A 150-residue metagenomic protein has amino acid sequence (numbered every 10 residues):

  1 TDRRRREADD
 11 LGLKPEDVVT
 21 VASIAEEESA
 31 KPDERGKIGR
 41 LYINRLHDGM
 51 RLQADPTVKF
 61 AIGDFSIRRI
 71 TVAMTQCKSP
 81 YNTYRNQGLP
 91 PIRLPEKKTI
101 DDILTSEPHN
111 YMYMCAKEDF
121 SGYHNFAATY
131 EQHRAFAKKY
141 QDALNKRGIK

Functional and structural regions predicted by a protein language model:
T1-K150: Bacterial extracytoplasmic/cell-wall-associated proteins, especially those involved in peptidoglycan
